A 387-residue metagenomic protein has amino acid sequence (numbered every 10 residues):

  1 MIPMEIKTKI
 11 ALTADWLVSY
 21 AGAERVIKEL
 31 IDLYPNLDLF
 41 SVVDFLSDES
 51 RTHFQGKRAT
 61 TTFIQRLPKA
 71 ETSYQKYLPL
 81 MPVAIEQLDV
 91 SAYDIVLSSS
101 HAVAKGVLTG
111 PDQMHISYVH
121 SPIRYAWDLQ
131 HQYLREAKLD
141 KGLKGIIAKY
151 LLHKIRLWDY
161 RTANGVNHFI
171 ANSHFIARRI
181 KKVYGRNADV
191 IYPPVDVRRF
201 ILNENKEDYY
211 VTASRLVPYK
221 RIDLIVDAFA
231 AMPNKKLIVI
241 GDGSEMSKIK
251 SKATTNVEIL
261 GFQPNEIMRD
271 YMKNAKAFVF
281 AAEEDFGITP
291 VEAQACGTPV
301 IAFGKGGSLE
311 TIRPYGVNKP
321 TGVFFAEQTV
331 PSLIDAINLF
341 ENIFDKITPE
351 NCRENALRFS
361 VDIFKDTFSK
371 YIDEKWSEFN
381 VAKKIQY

Functional and structural regions predicted by a protein language model:
L33-K105: Active-site donor-binding segments of glycosyltransferases and PAPS-dependent sulfotransferases
E136-F169, A177: Membrane-proximal helix-turn-helix segments that form the acceptor-binding/catalytic region of lipid-linked
I201-K220, V226-M232, L237-I238: Conserved donor-binding/catalytic core segment of Leloir-type glycosyltransferases
S247, L309-L339: Change "using UDP/GDP/dTDP sugars" to "using nucleotide sugars
S247-D270: Nucleotide-activated donor-binding/catalytic signature segment of Leloir-type glycosyltransferases, i.e., the conserved
K273-D285, T298: Acidic donor-binding loop of glycosyltransferase active sites
P299-G304, I312: Short hydrophobic beta-strand element within catalytic cores of glycosyltransferases and related nucleotide-activated
Q328, D345-V381: A charged, aromatic-enriched C-terminal amphipathic alpha-helix characteristic of glycosyltransferases across folds
